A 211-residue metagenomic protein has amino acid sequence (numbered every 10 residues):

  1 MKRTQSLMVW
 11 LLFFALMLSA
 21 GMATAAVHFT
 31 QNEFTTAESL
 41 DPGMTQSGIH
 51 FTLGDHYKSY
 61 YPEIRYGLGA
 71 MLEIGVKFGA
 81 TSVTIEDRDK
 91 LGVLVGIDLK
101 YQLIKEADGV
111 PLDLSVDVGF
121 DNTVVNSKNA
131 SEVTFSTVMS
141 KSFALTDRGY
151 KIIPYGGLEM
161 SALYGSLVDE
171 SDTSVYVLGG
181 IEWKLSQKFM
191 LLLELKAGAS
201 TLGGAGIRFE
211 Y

Functional and structural regions predicted by a protein language model:
M1-D41: Cleavable N-terminal export/targeting peptides
L11, S59-Y61, Y176: Short beta-strand-initiation
F14-L16, I64, I181: Broad structural signal for hydrophobic residues in well-ordered alpha-helices, predominantly aliphatic
M22-F34, D89-K100, V175-Y176: Generic detector of solvent-exposed, compositionally biased contiguous segments
A26-H56, S82, A107-G109, G119-G203 (+1 more regions): Outer-membrane beta-barrel transmembrane domain signature
T52-T123: Glycine- and aromatic-enriched membrane insertion/assembly motifs of diderm outer-membrane and organelle channel
